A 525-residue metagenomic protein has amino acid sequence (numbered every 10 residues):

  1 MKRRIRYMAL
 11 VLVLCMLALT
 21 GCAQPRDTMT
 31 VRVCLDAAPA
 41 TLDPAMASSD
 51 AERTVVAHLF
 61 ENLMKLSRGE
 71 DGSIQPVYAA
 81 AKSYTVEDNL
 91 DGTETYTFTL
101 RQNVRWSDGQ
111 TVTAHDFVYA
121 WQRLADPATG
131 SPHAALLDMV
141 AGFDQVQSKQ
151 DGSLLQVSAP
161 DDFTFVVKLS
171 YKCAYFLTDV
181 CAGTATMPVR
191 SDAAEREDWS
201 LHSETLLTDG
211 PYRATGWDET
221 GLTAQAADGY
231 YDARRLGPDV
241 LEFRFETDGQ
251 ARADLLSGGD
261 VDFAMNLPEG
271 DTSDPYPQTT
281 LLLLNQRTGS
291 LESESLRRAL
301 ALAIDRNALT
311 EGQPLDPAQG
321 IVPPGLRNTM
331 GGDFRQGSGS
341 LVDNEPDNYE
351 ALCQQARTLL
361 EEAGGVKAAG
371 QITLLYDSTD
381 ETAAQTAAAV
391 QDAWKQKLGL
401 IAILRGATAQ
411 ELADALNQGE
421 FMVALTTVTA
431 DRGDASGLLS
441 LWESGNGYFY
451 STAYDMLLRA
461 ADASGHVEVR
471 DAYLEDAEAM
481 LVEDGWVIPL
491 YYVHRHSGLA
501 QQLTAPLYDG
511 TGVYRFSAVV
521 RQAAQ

Functional and structural regions predicted by a protein language model:
L35-D91, L207: N-terminal lobe/hinge region of extracytoplasmic solute-binding protein
R68, L169-V240, Q250: Gly/Pro-rich hinge or "lid" segments in bacterial periplasmic/extracellular proteins
T99, D116-V118, H133-S191: Surface-exposed binding/hinge segments that line and control ligand-binding clefts or catalytic entry sites
T113-A120, D162-V166, D239-V240, P277-G325 (+3 more regions): Alpha-helical secondary-structure segments
E219, Y349-C353, T358-V428: Ligand/substrate-recognition segments at binding pockets and active sites
L315-E362, D380-A383: Structural transition elements
N344, L400-L412, G437-Q501, Q525: Extracytoplasmic/peripheral linker and loop segments enriched in polar/acidic and small residues with frequent Thr/Pro
L499-Q525: Long beta-strand-rich cores associated with HINT superfamily self-processing modules
